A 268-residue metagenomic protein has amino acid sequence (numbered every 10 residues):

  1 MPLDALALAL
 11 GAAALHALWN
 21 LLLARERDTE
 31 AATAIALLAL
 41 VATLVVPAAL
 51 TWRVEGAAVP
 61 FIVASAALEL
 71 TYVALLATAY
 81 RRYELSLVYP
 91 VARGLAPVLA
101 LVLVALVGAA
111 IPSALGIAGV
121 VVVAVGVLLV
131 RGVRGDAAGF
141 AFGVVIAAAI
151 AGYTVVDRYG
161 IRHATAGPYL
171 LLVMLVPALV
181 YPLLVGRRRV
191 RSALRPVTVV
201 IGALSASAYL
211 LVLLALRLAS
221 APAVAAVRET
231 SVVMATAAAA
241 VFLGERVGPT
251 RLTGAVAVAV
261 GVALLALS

Functional and structural regions predicted by a protein language model:
M1-A67, V73-Y83, G132-F142, L175-L218 (+1 more regions): Membrane-interface interhelical linkers
A12, Y72, A79, G119 (+7 more regions): Small-residue hotspots
A13-L18, V45, A66-A74, G94-V102 (+9 more regions): Hydrophobic/small/kink-forming positions within alpha-helical transmembrane segments of polytopic membrane proteins
R27-A32, L75-R93, A109-I111, R162-P168 (+1 more regions): Structural motif at transmembrane-helix junctions in multi-pass transporters
I35, A64, V91-A92, L115-A118 (+3 more regions): Hydrophobic core positions of alpha-helical segments in small-molecule transporters and transporter systems
L38-L44, V98-A105, P112-G132, T250-L267: Hydrophobic transmembrane alpha-helices of multi-pass small-molecule transport proteins
A138-P168: Selected transmembrane alpha-helices and immediately adjacent juxtamembrane segments of polytopic inner-membrane
A237-A257: Interfacial loop-to-transmembrane junctions
